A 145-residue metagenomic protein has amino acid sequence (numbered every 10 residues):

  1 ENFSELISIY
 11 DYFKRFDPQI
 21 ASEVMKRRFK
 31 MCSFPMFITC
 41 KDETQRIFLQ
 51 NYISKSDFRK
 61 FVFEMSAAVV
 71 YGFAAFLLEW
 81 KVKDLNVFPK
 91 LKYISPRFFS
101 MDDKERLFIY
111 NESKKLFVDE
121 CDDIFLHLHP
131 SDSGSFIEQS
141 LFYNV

Functional and structural regions predicted by a protein language model:
E1-R46: A generic N-terminal leader/anchor concept
E5, D11-R15, E43-V145: Structured, contiguous alpha/beta core segments that scaffold functional sites
